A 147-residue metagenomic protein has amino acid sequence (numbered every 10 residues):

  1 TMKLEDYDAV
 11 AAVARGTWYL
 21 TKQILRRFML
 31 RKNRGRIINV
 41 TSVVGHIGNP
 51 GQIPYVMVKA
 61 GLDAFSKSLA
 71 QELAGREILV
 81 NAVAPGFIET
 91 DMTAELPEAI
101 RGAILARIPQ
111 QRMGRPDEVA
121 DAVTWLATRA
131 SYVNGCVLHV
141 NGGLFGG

Functional and structural regions predicted by a protein language model:
T1-D8, L30-R31, G51-P54, M92-E98: Conserved mid-core segment of classical short-chain dehydrogenase/reductases
T1-Y19, I38, Y55, L62 (+1 more regions): Catalytic Tyr-X3-Lys loop
T21, V58, S66: Active-site helix of classical SDR
R26, Q71-G75: Alpha-helical segment proximal to the catalytic Tyr-Lys
S42: Residue(s) in the substrate-gating loop at a strand-loop-helix junction that position the organic substrate next
G48-V56, S68: Active-site loop-to-helix junction immediately N-terminal to the catalytic Tyr of the SDR YXXXK motif in Rossmann-fold
A74, L79, N134-G135: Short, small/polar-rich loop/turn modules that mediate ligand/substrate recognition or access, typified
R112-V140, F145: C-terminal substrate-recognition "lid" of short-chain dehydrogenase/reductases
